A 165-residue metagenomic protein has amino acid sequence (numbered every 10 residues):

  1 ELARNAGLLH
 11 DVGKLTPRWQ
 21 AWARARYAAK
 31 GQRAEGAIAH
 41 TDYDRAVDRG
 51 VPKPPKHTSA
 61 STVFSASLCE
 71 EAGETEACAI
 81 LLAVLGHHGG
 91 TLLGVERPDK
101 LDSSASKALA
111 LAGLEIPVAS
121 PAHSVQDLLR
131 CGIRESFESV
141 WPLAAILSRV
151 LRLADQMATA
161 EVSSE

Functional and structural regions predicted by a protein language model:
E1-E165: Accessory nucleic-acid engagement/destabilization modules that flank
